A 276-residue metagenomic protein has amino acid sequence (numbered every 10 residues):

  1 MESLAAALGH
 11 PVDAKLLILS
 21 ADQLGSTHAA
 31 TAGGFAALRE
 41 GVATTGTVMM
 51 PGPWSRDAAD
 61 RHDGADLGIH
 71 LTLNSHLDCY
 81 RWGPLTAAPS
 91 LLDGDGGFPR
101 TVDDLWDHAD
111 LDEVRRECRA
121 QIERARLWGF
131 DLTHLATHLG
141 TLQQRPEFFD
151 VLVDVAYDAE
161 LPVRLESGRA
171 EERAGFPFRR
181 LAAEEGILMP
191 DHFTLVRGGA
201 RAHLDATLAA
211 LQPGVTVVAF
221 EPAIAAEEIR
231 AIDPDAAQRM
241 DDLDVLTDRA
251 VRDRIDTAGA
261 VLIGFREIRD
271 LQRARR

Functional and structural regions predicted by a protein language model:
A5-H76: Active-site beta->alpha N-cap acidic-glycine motif
G9, G34-E40, R56-G68, R81-D93 (+3 more regions): Acidic (Asp/Glu)-rich catalytic clusters
L16-I18, A43-T47, G64-H70, L132-A136 (+4 more regions): Structural preference for beta-strand elements that scaffold enzyme active sites
L16-T27, D103-R115: Active-site mouth loops of central-metabolism enzymes
D22-L24, M49-P53, H70-N74, H138-G140 (+4 more regions): Active-site beta-loop-alpha junctions enriched in small/polar residues
D78-W106, P234-A237: Active-site gating loops and adjacent loop-to-helix segments of metal-dependent hydrolytic enzymes
R119-L188, T194-R201, A209: Catalytic domains of cell-wall/extracellular-matrix polysaccharide-remodeling enzymes, centered on de-N-acetylation
V163-R164, I232-R276: C-terminal domain-boundary segment and adjacent tail
